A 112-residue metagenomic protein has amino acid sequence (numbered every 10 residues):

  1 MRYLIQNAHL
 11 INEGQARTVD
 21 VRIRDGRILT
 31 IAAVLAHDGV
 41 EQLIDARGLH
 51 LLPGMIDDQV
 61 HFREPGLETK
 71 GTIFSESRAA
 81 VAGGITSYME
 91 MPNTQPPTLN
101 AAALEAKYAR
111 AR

Functional and structural regions predicted by a protein language model:
M1-G54: Histidine-rich, glycine-flanked metal-binding segment
L49-A111: Metal-associated gating/positioning segment near the N- to mid-region
